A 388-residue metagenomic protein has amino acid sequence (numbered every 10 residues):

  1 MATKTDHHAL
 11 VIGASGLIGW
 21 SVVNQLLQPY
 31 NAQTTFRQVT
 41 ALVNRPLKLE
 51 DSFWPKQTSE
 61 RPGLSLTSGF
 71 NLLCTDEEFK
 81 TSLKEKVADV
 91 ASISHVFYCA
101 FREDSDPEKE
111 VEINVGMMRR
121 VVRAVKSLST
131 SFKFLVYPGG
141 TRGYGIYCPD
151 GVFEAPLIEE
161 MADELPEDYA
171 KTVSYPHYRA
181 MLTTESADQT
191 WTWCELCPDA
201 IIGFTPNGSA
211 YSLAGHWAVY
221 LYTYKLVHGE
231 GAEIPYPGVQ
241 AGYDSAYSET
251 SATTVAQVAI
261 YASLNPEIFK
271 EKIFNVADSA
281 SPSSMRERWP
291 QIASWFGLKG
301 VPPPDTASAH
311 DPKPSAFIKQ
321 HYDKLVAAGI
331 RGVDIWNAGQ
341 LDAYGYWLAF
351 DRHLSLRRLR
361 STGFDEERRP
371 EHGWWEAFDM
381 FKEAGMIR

Functional and structural regions predicted by a protein language model:
A2-T35: N-terminal Rossmann NAD(P)H-binding glycine-rich loop of SDR-like oxidoreductase domains
N31-L49: Conserved glycine-rich Rossmann-like NAD(P)H-binding loop of the short-chain dehydrogenase/reductase
D51, K56-R120, A124-K126: NAD(P)H-binding glycine-rich loop region in Rossmannoid oxidoreductase-like domains and their noncatalytic homologs
S94-R102, P107-V173, C194: Conserved Rossmann-fold NAD(P)-dependent oxidoreductase catalytic core, especially the SDR/UDP-sugar
A180-Y211: Conserved beta-loop-beta element that borders a ligand/cofactor-binding pocket
G203-T223, A262-F274: Glycine/proline-rich active-site loop of Rossmann-fold NAD(P)-dependent oxidoreductases
W217-T253: A conserved pocket-lining segment of Rossmann-fold NAD(P)-dependent short-chain dehydrogenase/reductase
V258-D342, W347, D351, S355-R357 (+2 more regions): Mid/C-terminal beta-alpha module of Rossmann-like enzyme folds, strongest in SDR-family dehydrogenases/epimerases
